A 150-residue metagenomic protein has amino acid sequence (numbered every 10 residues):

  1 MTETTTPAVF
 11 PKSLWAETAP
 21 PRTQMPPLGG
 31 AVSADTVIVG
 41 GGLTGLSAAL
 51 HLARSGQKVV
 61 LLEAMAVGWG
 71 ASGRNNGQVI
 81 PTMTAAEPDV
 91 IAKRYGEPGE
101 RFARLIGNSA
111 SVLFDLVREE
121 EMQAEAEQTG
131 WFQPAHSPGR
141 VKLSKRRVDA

Functional and structural regions predicted by a protein language model:
M1-T36, R54: Extreme N-terminal leader/targeting segments of oxidoreductases
G29-A31, A71-S72, A124-E127: Solvent-exposed alpha-helices and their adjacent loops that cap or buttress functional pockets in soluble metabolic
D35, R74-D89: Short coil-to-beta-strand
T36-I38, V59: Conserved hydrophobic helix-helix packing surfaces used for dimerization/oligomerization
G40-T44, A64: Glycine-rich Rossmann-fold phosphate-binding loop(s) that bind the pyrophosphate of adenine dinucleotide cofactors
A53-R74: Glycine-rich FAD pyrophosphate-binding loop
I91-A150: Rossmann-like flavin
